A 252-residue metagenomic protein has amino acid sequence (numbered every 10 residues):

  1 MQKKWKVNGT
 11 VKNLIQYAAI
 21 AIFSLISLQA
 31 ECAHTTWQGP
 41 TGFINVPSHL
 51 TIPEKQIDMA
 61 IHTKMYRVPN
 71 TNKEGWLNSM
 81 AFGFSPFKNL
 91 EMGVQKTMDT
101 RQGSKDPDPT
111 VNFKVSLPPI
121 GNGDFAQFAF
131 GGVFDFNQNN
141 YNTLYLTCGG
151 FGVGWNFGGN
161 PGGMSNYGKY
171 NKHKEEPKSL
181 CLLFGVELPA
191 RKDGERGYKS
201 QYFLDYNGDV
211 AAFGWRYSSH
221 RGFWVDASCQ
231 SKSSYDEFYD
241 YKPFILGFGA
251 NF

Functional and structural regions predicted by a protein language model:
M1-Q38: Cleavable N-terminal export/targeting peptides
A18, S27, N142, L146-C148 (+2 more regions): Generic low-polarity alpha-helical segments
E31-V153, G163-S165, R191-G194, K199-S200 (+5 more regions): Transmembrane beta-barrel domains of Gram-negative outer membranes and organellar outer membranes
E91, E176-K178, W224: Extracytoplasmic/lumenal domain signature
G158-F203: A mid-sequence, solvent-exposed acidic-amphipathic segment
S219-G222: Glycine-enriched alpha-helix->loop->beta-strand junction motifs that scaffold or abut catalytic
